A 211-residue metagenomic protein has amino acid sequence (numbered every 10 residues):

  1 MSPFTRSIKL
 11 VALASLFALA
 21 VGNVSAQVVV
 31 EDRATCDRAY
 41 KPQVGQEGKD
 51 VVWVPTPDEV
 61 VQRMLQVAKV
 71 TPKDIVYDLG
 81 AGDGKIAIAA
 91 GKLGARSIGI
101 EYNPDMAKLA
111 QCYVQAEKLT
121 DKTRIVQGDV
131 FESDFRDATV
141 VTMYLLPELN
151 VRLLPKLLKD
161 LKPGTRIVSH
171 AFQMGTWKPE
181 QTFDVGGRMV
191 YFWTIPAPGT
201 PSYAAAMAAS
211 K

Functional and structural regions predicted by a protein language model:
S2-A12: Bacterial N-terminal signal peptides that target proteins for export
Q27-D74: S-adenosyl-L-methionine
K73-G82: Conserved class I S-adenosyl-L-methionine
D83-A95: Conserved SAM-binding loop of SAM-dependent methyltransferases across substrates and taxa, primarily the Class I
R96-E101: Conserved SAM-binding motif I beta-strand of class I
P104-D137: S-adenosyl-L-methionine
R136-R152: A short SAM/SAH-binding and catalytic strip from SAM-dependent methyltransferases
E148-S210: C-terminal substrate-binding/active-site "lid" region of AdoMet-derived donor-dependent transferases
